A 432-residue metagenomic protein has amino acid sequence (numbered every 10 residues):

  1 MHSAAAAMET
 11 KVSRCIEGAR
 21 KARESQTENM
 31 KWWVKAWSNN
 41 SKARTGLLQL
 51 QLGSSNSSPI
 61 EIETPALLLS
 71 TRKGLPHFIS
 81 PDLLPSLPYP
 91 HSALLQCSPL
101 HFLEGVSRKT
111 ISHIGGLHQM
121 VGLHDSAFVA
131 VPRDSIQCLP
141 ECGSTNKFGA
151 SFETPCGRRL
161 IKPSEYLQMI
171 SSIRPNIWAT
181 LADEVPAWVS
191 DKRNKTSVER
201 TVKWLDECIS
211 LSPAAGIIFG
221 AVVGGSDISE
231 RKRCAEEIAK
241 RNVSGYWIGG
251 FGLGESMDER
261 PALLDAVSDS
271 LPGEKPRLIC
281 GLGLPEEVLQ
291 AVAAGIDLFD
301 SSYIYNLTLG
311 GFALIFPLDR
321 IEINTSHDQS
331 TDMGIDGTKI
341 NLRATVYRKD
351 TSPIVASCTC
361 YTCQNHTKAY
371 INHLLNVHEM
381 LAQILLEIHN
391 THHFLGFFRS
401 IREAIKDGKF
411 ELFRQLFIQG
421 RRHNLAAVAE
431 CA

Functional and structural regions predicted by a protein language model:
H2-A4, M8-A22, E199-V202, L211-I354 (+1 more regions): Glycine-rich phosphate/ribose-binding loops and adjacent secondary-structure elements that form binding surfaces
H2-I16, F397-A432: Radical SAM enzyme core and accessory elements
H2-P213, H327, I340, T345-R348: Non-catalytic, usually N-terminal nucleic-acid engagement modules in DNA/RNA processing proteins
I60, I170, G220, I238 (+3 more regions): Conserved, mostly hydrophobic/aromatic
Y166, S197, T201-W204, C208 (+5 more regions): Alpha-helical packing segments of well-folded alpha/beta enzyme cores
R174, L205, I209-S212, N242 (+3 more regions): Structural signal for hydrophobic packing residues in well-ordered secondary-structure cores of soluble enzyme domains
P186-S190, K195, G245-G252, M380-Q383: Glycine- and acidic
K339-K406: C-terminal accessory regions of radical SAM enzymes
